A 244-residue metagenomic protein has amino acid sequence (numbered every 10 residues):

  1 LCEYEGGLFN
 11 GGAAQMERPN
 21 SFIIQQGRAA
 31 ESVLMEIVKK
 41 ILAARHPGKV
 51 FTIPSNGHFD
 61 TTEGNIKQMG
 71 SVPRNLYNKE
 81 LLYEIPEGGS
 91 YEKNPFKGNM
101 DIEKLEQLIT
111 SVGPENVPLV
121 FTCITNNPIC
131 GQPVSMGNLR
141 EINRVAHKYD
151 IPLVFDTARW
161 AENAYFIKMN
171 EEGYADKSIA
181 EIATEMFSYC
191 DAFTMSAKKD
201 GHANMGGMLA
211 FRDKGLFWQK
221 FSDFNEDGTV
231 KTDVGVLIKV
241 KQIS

Functional and structural regions predicted by a protein language model:
C2-S244: Conserved PLP-enzyme active-site core in the AAT-like
